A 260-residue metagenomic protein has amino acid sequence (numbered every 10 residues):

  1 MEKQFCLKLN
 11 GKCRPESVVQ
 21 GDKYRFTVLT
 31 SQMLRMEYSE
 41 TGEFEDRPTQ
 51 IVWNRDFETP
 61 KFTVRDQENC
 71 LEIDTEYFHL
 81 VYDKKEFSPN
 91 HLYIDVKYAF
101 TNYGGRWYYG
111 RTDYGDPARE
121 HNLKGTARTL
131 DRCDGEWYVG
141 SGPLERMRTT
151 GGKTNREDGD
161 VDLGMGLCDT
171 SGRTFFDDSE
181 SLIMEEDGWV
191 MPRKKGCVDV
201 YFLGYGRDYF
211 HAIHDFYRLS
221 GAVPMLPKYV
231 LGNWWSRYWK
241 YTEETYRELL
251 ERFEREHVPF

Functional and structural regions predicted by a protein language model:
E2-C13: Short, Gly/Pro- and small/polar-rich lid/capping loops
Q4, L29-E68: A low-complexity, Ser/Thr/Gly/Pro-enriched, surface-exposed linker/loop concept that marks segments flanking
R65-K228, R237-Y238, L250-R255: Catalytic and substrate-binding clefts that recognize carbohydrates or anionic sugar/phosphate headgroups
W234-T242: Active-site mouth loops of central-metabolism enzymes
E243-L249: Flexible, glycine/threonine-enriched loop-and-boundary segments that flank and lead into catalytic domains of large
P259: Active-site pocket-lining segments that scaffold enzyme catalytic pockets across diverse folds
